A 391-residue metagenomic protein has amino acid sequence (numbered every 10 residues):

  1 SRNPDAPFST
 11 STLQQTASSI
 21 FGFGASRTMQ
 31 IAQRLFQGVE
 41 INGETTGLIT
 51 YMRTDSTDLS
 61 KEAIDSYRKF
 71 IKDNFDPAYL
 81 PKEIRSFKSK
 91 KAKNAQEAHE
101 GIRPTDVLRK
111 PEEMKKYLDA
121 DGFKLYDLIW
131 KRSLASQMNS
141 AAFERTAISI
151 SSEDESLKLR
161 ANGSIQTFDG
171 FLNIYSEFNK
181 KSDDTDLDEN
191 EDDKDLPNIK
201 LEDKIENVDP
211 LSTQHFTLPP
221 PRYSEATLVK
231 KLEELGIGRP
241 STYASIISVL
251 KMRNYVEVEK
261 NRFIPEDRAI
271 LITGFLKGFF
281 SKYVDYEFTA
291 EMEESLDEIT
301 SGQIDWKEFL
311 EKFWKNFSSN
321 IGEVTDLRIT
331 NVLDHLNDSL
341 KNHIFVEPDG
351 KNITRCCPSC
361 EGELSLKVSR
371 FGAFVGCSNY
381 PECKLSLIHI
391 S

Functional and structural regions predicted by a protein language model:
S1-A6, D203-I205: Metal- or metallocofactor-binding catalytic centers and their adjacent structured scaffolds across diverse enzyme
P4-A17, G43-Y51, P219-K231: Short acidic, hydrophobic short linear motifs in intrinsically disordered regions
D5, A32, H99-E100: Short glycine-rich loop/turn motifs
S18, F36-E40, E44, E233 (+1 more regions): Alpha-helix C-terminal capping/helix-coil junction sites
I20, G38, R132, S136: Active-site catalytic microenvironments for nucleophilic, acid-base chemistry
I20-G24, T28: A conserved hydrophobic secondary-structure block that centers on an alpha-helix together with its immediately flanking
M29-Q33, I247-S248: Short, hydrophobic-biased segments on the C-terminal half of alpha helices that form "recognition helices"
G47, D55-S391: Basic, low-complexity terminal or inter-domain segments flanking catalytic cores
